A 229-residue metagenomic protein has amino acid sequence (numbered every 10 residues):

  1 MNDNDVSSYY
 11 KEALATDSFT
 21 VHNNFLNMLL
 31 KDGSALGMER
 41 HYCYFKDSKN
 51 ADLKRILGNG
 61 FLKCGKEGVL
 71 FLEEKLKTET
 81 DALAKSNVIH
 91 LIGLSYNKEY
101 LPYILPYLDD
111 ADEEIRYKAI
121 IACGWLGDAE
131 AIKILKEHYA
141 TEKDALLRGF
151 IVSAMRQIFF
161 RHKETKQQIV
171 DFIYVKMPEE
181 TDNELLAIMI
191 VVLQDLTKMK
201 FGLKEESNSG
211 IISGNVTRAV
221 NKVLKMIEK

Functional and structural regions predicted by a protein language model:
M1, K11-E12, F19-G33, C43 (+9 more regions): Structural detector for internal amphipathic alpha-helices that build alpha-solenoid repeat scaffolds
Y9-Y10, R40-Y42, F71-E73, Y103-L105 (+3 more regions): Buried hydrophobic core positions in alpha-solenoid tandem helical repeats
D17-S18, K49-N50, T80-D81, A111-D112 (+3 more regions): Short inter-helical turns and helix N-cap capping residues of alpha-solenoid HEAT/ARM repeat scaffolds
F160-I212: Extended alpha-helical scaffolding segments
K204-K229: Terminal, low-structured helical/coil segments at or just beyond the last alpha-helical repeat
